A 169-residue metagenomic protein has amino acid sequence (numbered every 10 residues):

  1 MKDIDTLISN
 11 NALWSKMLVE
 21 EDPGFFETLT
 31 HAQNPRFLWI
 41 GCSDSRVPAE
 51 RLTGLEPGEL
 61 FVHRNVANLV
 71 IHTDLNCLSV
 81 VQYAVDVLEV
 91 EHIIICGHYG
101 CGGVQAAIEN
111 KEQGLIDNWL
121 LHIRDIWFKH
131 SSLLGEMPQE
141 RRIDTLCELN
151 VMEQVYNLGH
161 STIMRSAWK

Functional and structural regions predicted by a protein language model:
M1-P35, A67-E91, G102-K169: Divalent-metal-activated hydrolytic enzyme cores
L18-E59: N-terminal short beta-loop-beta anion/metal-coordinating cradle
I40-C42, R64, I94-H98: Short beta-strand segments
P57-N68: Glycine/charged-rich beta-loop-alpha catalytic/anionic-binding loops adjacent to active sites
G58, E91-I93: Generic beta-strand structural signal
